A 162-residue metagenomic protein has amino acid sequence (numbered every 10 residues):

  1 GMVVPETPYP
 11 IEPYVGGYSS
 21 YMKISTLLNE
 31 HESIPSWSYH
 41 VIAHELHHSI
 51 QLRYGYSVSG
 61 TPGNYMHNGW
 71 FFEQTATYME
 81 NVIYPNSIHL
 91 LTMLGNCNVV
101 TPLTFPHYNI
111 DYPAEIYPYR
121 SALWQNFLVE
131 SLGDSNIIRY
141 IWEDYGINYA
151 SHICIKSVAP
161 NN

Functional and structural regions predicted by a protein language model:
G1-N68, T75, N86-S87: Juxtacatalytic substrate-recognition/specificity segment
G17-S19, F71, P118-L123: Short, solvent-exposed loop/turn segments at the edges of secondary structure
L46-L52, A76, Y117-I138: Alpha-helical scaffold elements that line and support the substrate/ligand-binding pocket of soluble hydrolases
H47-G55, N81-P85, V129-D134, E143-I147: Sec-exported extracytoplasmic/periplasmic mature domains
V58-G69, H89-L94, S135-D144, H152: Surface-exposed patches in mature extracellular/periplasmic domains of secreted proteins
P62-E115: Post-HExxH zinc-binding segment in Zn-dependent metallohydrolases
P106-E115, N126, W142, I153: Active-site rim elements
I147-N162: Beta/coil-rich, acidic/histidine-enriched accessory regions frequently appended to metallopeptidases
